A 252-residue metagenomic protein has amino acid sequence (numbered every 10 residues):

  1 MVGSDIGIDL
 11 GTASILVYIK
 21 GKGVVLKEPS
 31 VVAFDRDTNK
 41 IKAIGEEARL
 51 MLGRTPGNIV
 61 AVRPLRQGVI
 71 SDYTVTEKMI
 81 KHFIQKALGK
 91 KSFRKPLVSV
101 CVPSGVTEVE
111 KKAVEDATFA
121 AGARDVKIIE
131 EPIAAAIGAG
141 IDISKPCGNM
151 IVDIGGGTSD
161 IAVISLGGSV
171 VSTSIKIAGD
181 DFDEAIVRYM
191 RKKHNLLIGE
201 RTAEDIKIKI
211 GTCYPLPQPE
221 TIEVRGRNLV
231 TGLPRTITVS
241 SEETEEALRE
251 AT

Functional and structural regions predicted by a protein language model:
M1-I154, A162-T252: Nucleotide/phosphate-binding catalytic cleft detector across ATP-hydrolyzing and phosphate-transferring enzymes
